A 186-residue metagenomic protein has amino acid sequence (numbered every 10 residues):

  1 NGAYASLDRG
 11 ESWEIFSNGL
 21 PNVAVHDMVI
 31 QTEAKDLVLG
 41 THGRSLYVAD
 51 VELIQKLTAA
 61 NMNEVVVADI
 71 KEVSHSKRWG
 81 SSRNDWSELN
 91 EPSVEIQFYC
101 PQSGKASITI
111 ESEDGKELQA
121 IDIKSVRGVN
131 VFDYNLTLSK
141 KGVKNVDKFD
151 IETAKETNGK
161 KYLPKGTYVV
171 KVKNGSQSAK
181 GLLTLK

Functional and structural regions predicted by a protein language model:
N1-V73, G80-S82, E91-S93, P101: Beta-propeller blade termini and top-face loops
E14, D114-I121, S178: Surface-exposed loop/edge segments in extracytoplasmic proteins
W79-S103, E111, V131-D133: Contiguous beta-strand segments within globular domains
K105-S107, T167: Exposed beta-strand and adjacent loop surfaces of beta-rich binding modules that mediate intermolecular recognition
I110-S112, V172: Conserved aromatic beta-strand anchor motif in extracellular beta-sandwich/beta-rich domains
E117-Y162: Glycine-centered tight-turn motifs at strand-turn-strand junctions
G166-V172: A short tyrosine-centered beta-strand micro-motif
V172-K186: C-terminal tail/sorting-segment detector
